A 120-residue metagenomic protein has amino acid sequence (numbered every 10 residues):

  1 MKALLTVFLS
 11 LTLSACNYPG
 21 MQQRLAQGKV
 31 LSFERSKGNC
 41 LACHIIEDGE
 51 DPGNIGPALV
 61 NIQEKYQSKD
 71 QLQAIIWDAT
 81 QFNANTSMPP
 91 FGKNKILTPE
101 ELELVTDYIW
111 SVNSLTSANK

Functional and structural regions predicted by a protein language model:
M1-Q22, T116-K120: N-terminal export/targeting leaders of redox proteins
S10, E34-K37, F82: Alpha-helix termination/capping residues and helix-transition junctions
C16-R35: Electrostatic cytochrome c docking/interface patches
R24-Q27, S68, L72, E101 (+1 more regions): Stable alpha-helical elements in mature extracytoplasmic
L31-F33, L41-W77, K93: Gly/Gly-Pro-rich "capping" loops immediately C-terminal to redox-active cysteine motifs in periplasmic/lumenal
F33-I45, S87-P89, E103-D107: C-type cytochrome heme c attachment motif
G53-I62, W77-L104, V112, S117-K120: Axial heme c-ligation environment in periplasmic c-type cytochrome domains
